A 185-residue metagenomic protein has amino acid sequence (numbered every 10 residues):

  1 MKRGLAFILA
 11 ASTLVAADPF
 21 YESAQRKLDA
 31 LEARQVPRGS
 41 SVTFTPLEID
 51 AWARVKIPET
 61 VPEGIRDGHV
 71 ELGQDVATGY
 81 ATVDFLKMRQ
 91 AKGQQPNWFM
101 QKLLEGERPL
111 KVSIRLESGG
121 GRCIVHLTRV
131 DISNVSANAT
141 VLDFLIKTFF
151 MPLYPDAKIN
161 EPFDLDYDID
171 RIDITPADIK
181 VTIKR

Functional and structural regions predicted by a protein language model:
M1-K2, Y167: Solvent-exposed, well-ordered amphipathic alpha-helical segments that flank/support binding or catalytic loops
K2-R3, K27: Basic side chains
R3-T13: Sec-dependent N-terminal signal peptides
A16-R185: Extracellular/lumenal and peripheral-membrane lipid-interaction modules
